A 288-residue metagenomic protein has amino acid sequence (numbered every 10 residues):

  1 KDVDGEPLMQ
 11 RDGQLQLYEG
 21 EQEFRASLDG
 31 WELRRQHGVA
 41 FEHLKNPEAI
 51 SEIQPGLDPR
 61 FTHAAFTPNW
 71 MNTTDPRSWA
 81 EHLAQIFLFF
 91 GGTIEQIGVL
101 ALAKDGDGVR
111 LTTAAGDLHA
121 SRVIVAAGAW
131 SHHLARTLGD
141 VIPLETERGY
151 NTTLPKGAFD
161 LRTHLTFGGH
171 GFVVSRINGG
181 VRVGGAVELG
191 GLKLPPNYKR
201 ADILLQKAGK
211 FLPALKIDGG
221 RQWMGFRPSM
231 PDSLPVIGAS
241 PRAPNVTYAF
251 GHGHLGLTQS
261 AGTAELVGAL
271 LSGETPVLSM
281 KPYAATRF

Functional and structural regions predicted by a protein language model:
K1-H82: Rossmann-like flavin
K1-Q10, V39-A40, F89-T93, D140 (+2 more regions): Surface-exposed helix-capping loop/turn segments at secondary-structure junctions
L8, A101-L111, D117-N245: Active-site substrate-recognition segment that forms the wall of the catalytic cavity or substrate channel
Q22, E48, A129-W130, G262: Alpha-helix/helix-capping structural signal
L44-I53, T93-R110: A conserved short coil-to-beta-strand element within the FAD-binding core of flavoproteins
P68-Q85, A129-W130, R200-K207, G256 (+1 more regions): Mid-domain beta-loop-alpha active-site segment that forms a flexible, acidic cofactor/metal-binding surface
A80-E81, Q85-I86, G92-K104, R122-G128: Loop-centered beta-sheet repeat module
V109, V236-F288: C-terminal lid/capping helical subdomain adjacent to the catalytic/cofactor pocket in oxidative enzymes
